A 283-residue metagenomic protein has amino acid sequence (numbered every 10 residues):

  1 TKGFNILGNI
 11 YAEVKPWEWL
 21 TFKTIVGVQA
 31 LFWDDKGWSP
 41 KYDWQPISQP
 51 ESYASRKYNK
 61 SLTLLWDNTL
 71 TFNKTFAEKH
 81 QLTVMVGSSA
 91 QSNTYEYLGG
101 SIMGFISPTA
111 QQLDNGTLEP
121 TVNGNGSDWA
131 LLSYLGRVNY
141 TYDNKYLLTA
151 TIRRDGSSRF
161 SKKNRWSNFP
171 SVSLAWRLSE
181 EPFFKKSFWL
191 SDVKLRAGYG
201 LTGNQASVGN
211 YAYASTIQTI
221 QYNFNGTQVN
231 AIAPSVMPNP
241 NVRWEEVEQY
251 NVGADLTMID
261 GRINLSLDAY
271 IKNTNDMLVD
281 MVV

Functional and structural regions predicted by a protein language model:
T1-S39, S48-V283: Extracellular/periplasmic, surface-exposed regions of secreted and cell-surface proteins
